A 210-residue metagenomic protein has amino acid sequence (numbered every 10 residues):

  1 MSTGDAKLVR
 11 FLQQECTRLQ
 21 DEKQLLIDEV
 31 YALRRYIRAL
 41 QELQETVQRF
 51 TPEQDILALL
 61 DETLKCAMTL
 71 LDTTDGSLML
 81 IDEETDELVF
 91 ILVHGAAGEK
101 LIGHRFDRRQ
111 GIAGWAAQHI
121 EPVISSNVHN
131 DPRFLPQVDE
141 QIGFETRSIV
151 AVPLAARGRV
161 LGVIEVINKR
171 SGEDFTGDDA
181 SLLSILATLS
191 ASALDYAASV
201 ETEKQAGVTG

Functional and structural regions predicted by a protein language model:
M1-F11, K100, N168-L186, A193-T202: Regulatory loop-to-helix N-cap segments in sensory/regulatory domains that couple ligand/signal detection
S2-P52, Y196-G210: Signal-transmission linkers at sensory-effector interfaces
E42-F50, D55-L78, I112: Amphipathic alpha-helical coiled-coil segments that mediate homodimerization and allosteric signal transmission
A67, A116, I120, I149 (+3 more regions): Interdomain signal-transducing alpha-helices
S77, R147-A156: A short, aliphatic-rich beta-strand micro-motif
S77-H104, H129-N130: GAF sensory/regulatory domain recognition with acknowledged cross-activation on helical regulatory dimers
G98-E99, S126-S148, T209: Signal-transducing coupling segments at domain and membrane junctions
E99-V123: Acidic/proline- and glycine-rich, intrinsically disordered low-complexity segments that serve as regulatory linkers
